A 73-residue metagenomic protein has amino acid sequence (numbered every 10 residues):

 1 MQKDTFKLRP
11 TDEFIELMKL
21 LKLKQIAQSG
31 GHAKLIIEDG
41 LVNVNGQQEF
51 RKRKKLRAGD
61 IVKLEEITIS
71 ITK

Functional and structural regions predicted by a protein language model:
Q2-E13: A detector for short, charged/polar N-terminal pre-domain segments
D12-K55: A basic, amphipathic helix-loop patch mediating RNA/tRNA/ribosome contacts
K63: Structural signature of FAD isoalloxazine-binding scaffolds in flavoprotein oxidoreductases
E66-I71: Short, charged beta-turn/beta-strand-edge "cap" motif at the junction between a beta-strand and an adjacent loop
